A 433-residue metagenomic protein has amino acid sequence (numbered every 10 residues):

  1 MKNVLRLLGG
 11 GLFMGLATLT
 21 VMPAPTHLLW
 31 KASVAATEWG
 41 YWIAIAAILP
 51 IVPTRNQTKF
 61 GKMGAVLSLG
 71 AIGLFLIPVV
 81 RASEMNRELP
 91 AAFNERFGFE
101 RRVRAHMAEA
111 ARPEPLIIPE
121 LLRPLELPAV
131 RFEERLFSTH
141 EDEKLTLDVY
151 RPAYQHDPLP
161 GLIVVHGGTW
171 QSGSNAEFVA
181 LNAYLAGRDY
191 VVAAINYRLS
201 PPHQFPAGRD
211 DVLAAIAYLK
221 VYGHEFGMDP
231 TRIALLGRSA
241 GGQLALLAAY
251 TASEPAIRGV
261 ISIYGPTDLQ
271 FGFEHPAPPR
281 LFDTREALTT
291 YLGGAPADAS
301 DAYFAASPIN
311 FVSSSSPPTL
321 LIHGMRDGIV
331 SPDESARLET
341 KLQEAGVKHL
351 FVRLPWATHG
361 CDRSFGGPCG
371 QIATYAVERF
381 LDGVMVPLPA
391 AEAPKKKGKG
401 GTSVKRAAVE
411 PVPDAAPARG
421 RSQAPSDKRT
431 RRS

Functional and structural regions predicted by a protein language model:
K2-V4, G10-T26, I322, D333-R421 (+1 more regions): C-terminal catalytic histidine-bearing segment of alpha/beta-hydrolase fold enzymes
G15-L49, F97, R101-D157: N-terminal cap/lid segment of alpha/beta-hydrolase-fold proteins
L19-P23, A214-A277: Primarily recognizes the serine-hydrolase "nucleophile elbow" in alpha/beta-hydrolase and SGNH/GDSL folds
W39, G173-N182, A193-R232, T251 (+1 more regions): Catalytic nucleophile-loop/oxyanion-hole region of alpha/beta-hydrolase and closely related hydrolase-like folds
R96-E114, L246-D301: Hydrolase active-site cap/lid region
D157-G168: Short beta-strand element of the alpha/beta-hydrolase
L269, R326-V330: Acidic catalytic loop of the alpha/beta-hydrolase fold
S315, L321-H323, D327: Short beta-strand/loop motif that positions the catalytic acidic residue of the alpha/beta-hydrolase fold
